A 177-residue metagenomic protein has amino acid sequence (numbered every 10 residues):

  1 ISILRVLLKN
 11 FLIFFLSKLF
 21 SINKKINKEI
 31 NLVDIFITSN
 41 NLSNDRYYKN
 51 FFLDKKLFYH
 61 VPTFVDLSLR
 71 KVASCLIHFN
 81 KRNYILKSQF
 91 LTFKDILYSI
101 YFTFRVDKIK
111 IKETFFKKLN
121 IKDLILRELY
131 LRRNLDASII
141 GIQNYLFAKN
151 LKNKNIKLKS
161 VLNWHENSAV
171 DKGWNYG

Functional and structural regions predicted by a protein language model:
I1-G177: Catalytic-core helical/loop segments in enzymes performing group transfer/polymerization on anionic/lipid-linked
